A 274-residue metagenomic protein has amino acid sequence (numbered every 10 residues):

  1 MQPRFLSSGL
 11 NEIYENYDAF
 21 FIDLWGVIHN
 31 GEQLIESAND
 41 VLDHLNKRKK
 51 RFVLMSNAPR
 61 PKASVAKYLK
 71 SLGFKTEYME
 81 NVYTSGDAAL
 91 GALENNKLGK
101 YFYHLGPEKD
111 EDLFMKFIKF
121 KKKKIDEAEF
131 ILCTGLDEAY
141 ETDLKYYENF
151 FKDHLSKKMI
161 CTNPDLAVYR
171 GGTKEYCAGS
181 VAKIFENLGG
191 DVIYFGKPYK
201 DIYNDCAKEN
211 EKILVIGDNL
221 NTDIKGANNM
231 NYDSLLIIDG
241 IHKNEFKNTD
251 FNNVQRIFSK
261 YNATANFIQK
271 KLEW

Functional and structural regions predicted by a protein language model:
Q2-I22, V27-E36, D43-K47, K67-Y83 (+2 more regions): Asp-based, Mg2+/Mn2+-dependent phosphohydrolase catalytic module
L54-M55: Domain-scale selection of a single, long terminal region that carries the protein's primary operational module
A58-K62: Canonical radical SAM enzyme core domain
